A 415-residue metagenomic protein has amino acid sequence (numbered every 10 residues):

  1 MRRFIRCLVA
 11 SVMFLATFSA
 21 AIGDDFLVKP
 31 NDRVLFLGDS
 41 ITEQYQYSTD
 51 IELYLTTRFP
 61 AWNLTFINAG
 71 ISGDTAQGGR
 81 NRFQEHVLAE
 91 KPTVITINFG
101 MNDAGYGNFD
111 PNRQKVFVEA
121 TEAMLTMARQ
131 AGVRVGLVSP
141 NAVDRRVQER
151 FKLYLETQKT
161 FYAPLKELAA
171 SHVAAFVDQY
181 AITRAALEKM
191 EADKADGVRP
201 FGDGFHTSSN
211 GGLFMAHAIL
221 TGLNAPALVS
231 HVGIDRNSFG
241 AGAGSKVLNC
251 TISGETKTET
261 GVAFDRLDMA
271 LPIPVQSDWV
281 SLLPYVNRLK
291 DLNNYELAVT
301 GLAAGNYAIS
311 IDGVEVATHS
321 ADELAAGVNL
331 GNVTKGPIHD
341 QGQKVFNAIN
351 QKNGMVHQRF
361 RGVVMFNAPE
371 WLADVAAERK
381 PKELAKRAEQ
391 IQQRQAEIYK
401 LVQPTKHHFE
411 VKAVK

Functional and structural regions predicted by a protein language model:
M1-V9: Bacterial N-terminal signal peptides that target proteins for export
L8, G38, F99: Residues that line or immediately flank small-molecule/substrate-binding pockets and catalytic motifs
L8-T17: Bacterial N-terminal signal peptides
A20-G23: Boundary at the C-terminal end of the N-terminal hydrophobic targeting segment
L27-V28, T49-T65, D74-L213, H217-K415: Alpha-helical cap/lid subdomain in secreted, periplasmic, or secretory-pathway luminal O-acyl-processing enzymes
D32-Q46, S72-T75: Catalytic nucleophile-elbow at a beta strand-turn-alpha helix junction centered on a G-D-S/GDSL motif, marking
F36-L37, N68, L137: A structural signal for the hydrophobic beta-strands that form the central parallel beta-sheet of Rossmann-like
